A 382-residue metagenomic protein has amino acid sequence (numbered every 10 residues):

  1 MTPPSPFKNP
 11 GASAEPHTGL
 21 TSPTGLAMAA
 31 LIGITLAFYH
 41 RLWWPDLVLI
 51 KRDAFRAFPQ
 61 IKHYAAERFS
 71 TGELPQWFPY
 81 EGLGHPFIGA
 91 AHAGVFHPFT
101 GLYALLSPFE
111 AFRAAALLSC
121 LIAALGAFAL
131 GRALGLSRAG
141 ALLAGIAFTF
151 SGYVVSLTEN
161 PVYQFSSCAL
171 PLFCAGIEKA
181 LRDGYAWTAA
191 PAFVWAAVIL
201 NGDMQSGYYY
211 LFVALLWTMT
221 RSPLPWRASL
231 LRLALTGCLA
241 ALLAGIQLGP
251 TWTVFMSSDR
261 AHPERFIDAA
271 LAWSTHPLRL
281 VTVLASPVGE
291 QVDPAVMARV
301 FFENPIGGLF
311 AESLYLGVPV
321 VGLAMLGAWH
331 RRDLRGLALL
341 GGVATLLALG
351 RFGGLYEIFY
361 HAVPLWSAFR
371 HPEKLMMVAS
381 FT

Functional and structural regions predicted by a protein language model:
M1-Y39, S229-R232, G237, M325: Start-transfer (signal-anchor) and selected internal transmembrane alpha helices of multi-pass inner/ER membrane
P23-A57, T236-T253, V343-L346: Transmembrane signal-anchor helices characteristic of membrane glycosylation enzymes that use polyprenol
L31-I34, L121-L134, R138-S222, R232-T251: Membrane-embedded helix bundles of polyisoprenyl
R41-L134, A139-A169, L278-F310: Active-site lumenal/periplasmic loops and adjacent helix-entry segments of GT-C-fold, multi-pass membrane
R56-P79, G237-G327, A368, K374-M377: Periplasmic/ER-lumenal interhelical loops and adjacent helix-loop junctions in multi-pass membrane proteins
A114, L118-I122, Q164-L172, G207 (+4 more regions): Membrane-embedded alpha-helical segments of multi-pass membrane proteins, especially the transmembrane helices
L157-Q164, I267, F301-E312, G342-T382: Membrane-helix boundary/interfacial segments in multi-pass membrane proteins
P223-L231, S313, L323-G354: Membrane-interface helix-loop-helix junctions at transmembrane boundaries of multi-pass membrane enzymes, predominantly
